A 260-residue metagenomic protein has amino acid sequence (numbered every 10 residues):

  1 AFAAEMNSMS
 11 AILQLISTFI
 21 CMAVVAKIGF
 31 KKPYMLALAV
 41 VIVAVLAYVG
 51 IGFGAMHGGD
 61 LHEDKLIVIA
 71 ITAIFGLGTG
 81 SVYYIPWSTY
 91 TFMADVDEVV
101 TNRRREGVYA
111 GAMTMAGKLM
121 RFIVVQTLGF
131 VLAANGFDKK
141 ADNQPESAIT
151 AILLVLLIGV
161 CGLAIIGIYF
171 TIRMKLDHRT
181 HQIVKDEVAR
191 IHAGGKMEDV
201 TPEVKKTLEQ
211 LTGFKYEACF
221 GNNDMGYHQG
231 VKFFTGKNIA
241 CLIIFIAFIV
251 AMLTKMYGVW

Functional and structural regions predicted by a protein language model:
A1-W260: Membrane-embedded alpha-helical bundles of multi-pass transporters/translocases, especially carrier/permease families
